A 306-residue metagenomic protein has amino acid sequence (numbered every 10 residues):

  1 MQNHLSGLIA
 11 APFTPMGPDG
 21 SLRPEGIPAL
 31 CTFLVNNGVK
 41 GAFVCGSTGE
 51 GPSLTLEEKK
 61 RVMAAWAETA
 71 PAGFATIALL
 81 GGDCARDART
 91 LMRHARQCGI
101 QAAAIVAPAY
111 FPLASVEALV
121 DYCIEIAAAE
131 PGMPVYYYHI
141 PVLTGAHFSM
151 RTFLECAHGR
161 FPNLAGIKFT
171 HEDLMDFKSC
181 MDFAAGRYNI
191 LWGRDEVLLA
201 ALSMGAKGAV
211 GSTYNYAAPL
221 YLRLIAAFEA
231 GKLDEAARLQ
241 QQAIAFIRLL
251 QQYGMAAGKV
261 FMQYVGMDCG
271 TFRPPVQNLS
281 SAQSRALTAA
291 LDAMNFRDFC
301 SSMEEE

Functional and structural regions predicted by a protein language model:
Q2-A146: Active-site beta->alpha loop and helix N-cap motifs at the rims of alpha/beta catalytic domains
H4, I9-F13, F33, N37-G38 (+2 more regions): C-terminal alpha-helical cap/extension of soluble enzyme domains
I27, K59, M63, A88 (+5 more regions): A general structural signal for well-ordered alpha-helical segments in protein cores
S47, G82, P108, T170 (+3 more regions): Residue-level "edge-of-site" marker
E50-G51, F111-P112, D173, L199 (+2 more regions): Short secondary-structure capping/turn micro-motifs that flank functional sites
L54-L56, S115-A118, S149, S203 (+2 more regions): Short secondary-structure transition/capping segments
A127-M133, P141-Q251: Catalytic alpha/beta core domains of metabolic enzymes, predominantly
